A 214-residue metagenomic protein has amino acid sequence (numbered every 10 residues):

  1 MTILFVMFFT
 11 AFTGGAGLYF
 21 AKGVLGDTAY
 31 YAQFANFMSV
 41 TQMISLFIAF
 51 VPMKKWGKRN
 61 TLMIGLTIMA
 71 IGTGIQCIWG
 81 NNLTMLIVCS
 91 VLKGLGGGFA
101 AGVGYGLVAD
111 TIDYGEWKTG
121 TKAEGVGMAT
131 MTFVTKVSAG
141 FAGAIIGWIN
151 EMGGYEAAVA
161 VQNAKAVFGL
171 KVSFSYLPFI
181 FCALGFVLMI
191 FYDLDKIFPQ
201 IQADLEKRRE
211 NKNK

Functional and structural regions predicted by a protein language model:
M1-K214: Membrane-embedded alpha-helical bundles of multi-pass transporters/translocases, especially carrier/permease families
